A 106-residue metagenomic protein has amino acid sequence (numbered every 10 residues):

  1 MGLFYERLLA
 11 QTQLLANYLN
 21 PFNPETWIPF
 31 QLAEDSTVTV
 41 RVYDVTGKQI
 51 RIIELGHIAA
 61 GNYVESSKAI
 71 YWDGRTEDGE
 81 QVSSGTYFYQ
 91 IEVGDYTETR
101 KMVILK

Functional and structural regions predicted by a protein language model:
M1-E6, P29, I52, E80-K106: C-terminal tail/sorting-segment detector
M1-Y18, F22-V45, I52-G56, V93: Glycine-centered coil/turn sites that cap beta-strands in beta-rich domains
N23-E25, D35, S67, S84 (+1 more regions): A general secondary-structure signal for short beta-strands and their flanking turns/coil in non-transmembrane regions
T39, Y71, K101: Conserved beta-strand and immediately adjacent loop positions that scaffold enzyme active sites
V40-K48, E80, T86: N-terminal, helix-rich and Lys/Arg-enriched segments in bacterial and organellar proteins
T46, R51, A60-S66, T99 (+1 more regions): Generic N-terminal leader/processing signal
G56-G94: Short, surface-exposed loop/turn motifs with a glycine/proline- and acidic-biased composition
